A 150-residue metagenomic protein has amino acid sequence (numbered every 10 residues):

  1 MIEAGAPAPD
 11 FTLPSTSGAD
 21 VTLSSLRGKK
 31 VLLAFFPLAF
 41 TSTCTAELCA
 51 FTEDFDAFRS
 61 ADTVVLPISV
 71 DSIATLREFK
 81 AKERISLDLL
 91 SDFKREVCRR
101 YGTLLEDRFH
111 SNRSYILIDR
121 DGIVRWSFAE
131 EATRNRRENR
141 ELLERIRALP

Functional and structural regions predicted by a protein language model:
M1-P150: Chalcogenol-based redox active-site neighborhoods
